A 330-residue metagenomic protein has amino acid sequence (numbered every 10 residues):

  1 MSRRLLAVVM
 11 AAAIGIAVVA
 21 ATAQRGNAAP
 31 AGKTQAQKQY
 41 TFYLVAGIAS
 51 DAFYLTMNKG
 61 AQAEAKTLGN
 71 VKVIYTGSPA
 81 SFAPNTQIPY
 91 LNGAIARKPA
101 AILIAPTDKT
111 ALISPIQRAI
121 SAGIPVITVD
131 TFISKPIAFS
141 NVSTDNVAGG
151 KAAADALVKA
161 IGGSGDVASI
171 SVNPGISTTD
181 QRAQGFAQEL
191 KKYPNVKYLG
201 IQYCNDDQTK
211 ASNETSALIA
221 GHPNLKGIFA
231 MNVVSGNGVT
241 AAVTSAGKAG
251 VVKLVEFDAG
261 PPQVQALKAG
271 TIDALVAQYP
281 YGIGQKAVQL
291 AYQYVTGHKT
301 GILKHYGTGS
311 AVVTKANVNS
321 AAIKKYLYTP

Functional and structural regions predicted by a protein language model:
R3-V8, A21-P330: A residue-level marker of the well-folded mature domains of exported/periplasmic proteins
V9-V18: Bacterial N-terminal signal peptides
